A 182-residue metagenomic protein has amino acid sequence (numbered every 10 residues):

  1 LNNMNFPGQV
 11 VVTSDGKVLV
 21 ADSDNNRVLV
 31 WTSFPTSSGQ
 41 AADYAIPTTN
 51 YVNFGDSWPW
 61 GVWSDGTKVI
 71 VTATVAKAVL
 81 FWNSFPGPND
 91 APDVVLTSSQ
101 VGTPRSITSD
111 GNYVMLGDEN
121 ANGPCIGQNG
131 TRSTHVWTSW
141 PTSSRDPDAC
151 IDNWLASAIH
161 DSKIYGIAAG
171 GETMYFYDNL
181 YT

Functional and structural regions predicted by a protein language model:
L1-N2, Q40-F54, D93-Q100, S144-H160: Surface-exposed loop and turn segments in beta-propeller and other repeat-based domains that flank or scaffold
L1-T13, F54-G66, Q100-S109, A158-A169: Signature of short aromatic-glycine-proline-rich micro-motifs recurring in repeat-based ectodomains
S14-D15, N25, G66-T67, A76 (+2 more regions): Residue-level signal for tight coil/turn positions that link beta-strands
K17-L19, K68-V71, Y113-G117, Y165-G166 (+1 more regions): Conserved beta-propeller blade signature
S23-D24, S33, T74-V75, S84 (+3 more regions): Short loop/turn segments immediately following the C-termini of beta-strands
N26-V28, K77-V79, N122-C125, T134 (+1 more regions): Structural signal for beta-propeller blades
R27-W31, R105: Mobile, glycine-rich extracellular loop/lid and propeptide segments that shape or gate substrate/ligand access
W31-G39, W82-N89, V136-D146, N179-T182: Short loop/turn segments immediately following beta-strands, especially the blade-tip and inter-blade linker loops
